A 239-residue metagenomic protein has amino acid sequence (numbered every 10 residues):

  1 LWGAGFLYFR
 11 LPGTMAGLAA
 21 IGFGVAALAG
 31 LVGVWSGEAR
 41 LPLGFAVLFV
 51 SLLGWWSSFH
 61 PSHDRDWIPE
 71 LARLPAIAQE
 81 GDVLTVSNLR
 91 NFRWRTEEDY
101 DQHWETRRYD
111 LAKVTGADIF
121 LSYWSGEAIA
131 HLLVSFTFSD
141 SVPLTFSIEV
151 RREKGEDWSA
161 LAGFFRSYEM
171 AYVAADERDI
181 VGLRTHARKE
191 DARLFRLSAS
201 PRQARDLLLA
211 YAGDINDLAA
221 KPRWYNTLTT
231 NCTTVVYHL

Functional and structural regions predicted by a protein language model:
L1-G33: Membrane-embedded alpha-helical segments of integral membrane proteins
L28-H63: Transmembrane alpha-helices and immediately adjacent membrane-cytoplasm interface residues in multi-pass integral
F49, S58, I77-E80, L84: Extended acidic/polar, glycine-enriched regions that form or flank non-catalytic beta-rich accessory modules
P61-E80: Alpha-helical transmembrane signal-anchor/signal-peptide segments
Q79, V83-N91, L228-L239: Hydrophobic/aromatic-rich, well-ordered segments within soluble, folded domains that form packed cores
Q79-V83, T137-S141, A199-A204: A short, structured loop/turn motif at beta-sheet edges
L84, L89, R95-A192: Glycine-rich catalytic cores of cysteine/serine-nucleophile enzymes that process amide/ester linkages in cell-envelope
A175-H238: Active-site nucleophile-His-acid catalytic modules used for acyl/amide transfer and hydrolysis across diverse enzymes
